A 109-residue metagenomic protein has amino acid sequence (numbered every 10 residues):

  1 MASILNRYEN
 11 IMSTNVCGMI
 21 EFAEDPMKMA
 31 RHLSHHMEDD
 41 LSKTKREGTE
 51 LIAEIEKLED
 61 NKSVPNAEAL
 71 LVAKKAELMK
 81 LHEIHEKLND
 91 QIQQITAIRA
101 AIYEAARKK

Functional and structural regions predicted by a protein language model:
M1-I4: Compositionally biased, charge-rich terminal segments
N6-K109: Extended, charge-rich alpha-helical scaffolding segments
